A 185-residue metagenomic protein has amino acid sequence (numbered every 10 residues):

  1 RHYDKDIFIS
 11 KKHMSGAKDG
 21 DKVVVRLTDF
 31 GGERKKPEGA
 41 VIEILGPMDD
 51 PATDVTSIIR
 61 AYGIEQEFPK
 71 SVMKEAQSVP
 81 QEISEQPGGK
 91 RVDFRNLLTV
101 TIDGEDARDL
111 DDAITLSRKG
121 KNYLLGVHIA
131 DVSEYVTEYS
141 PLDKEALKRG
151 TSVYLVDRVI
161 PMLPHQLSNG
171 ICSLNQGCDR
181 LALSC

Functional and structural regions predicted by a protein language model:
R1-G126, S133-C178: Charge-lined substrate channels and their catalytic hotspots, especially those that engage the 3′ end of RNA
V127, C185: Conserved beta-strand-loop-short alpha-helix elements that form and flank the Mn2+/Mg2+-coordinating active site
D179-S184: Polynucleotide-recognition surfaces of large bacterial nucleic-acid defense/processing enzymes
